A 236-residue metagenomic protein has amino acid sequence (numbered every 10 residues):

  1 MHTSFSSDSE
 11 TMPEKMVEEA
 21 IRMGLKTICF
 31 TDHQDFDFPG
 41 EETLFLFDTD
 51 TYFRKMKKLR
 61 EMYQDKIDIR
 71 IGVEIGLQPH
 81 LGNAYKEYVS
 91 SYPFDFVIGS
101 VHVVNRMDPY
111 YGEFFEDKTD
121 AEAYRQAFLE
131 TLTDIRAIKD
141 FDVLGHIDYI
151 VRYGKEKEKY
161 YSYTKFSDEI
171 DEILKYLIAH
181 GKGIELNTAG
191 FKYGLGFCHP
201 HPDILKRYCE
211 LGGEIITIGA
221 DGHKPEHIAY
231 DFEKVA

Functional and structural regions predicted by a protein language model:
M1, I28-F30, I69-V73, V97-G99 (+3 more regions): Hydrophobic faces of well-ordered beta-strands that scaffold small-molecule active sites in alpha/beta enzyme cores
M1-P79, S91, Y153, Y160-T164 (+3 more regions): An N-terminally biased module of ancient metal coordination in phosphate/nucleic-acid-related enzymes
H2, S9, P13, G24 (+1 more regions): Charged catalytic cores and adjacent phosphate/nucleic-acid-binding surfaces used for phosphate/nucleic-acid chemistry
M16, A20, I28, D134-I135 (+2 more regions): Generic structural signal for hydrophobic
C29-Q34, N105-P109, I147-I150, H180-G183 (+1 more regions): Short amphipathic alpha-helical segments, especially helix-boundary/capping motifs
E42, F47-A179: Extended substrate/RNA-proximal surfaces in nucleic-acid metabolism proteins
